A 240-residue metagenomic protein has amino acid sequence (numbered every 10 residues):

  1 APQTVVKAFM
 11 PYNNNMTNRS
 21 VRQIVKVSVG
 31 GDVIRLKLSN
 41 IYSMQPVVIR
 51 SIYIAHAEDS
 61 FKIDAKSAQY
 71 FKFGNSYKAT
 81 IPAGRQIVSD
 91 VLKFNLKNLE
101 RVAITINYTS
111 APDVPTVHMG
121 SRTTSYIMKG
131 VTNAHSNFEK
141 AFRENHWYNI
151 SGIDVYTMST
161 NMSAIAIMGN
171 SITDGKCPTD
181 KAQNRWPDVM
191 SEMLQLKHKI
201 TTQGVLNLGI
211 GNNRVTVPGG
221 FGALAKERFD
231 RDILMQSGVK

Functional and structural regions predicted by a protein language model:
A1-M168, T173-D180, H198: N-terminal secretory targeting modules
R50, F61, E192-M193, V215 (+1 more regions): Short alpha-helical interface elements
D154-Y156, Q195, R231-S237: Short, flexible, glycine/charge-rich loop motifs used to bind or transfer phosphoryl groups or to couple energy/partner
A164-G169, T173, Q203-G209, K240: Structural recognition of the beta-strand scaffold that forms the well-ordered cores of secreted hydrolase catalytic
D174, P178, I210-K240: Oxyanion-hole/transition-state-stabilizing segment in secreted/luminal serine hydrolases and related acyltransferases
S191-Q203: Signal peptide-proximal N-terminal region of secreted/periplasmic/extracellular or secretory-lumen proteins
